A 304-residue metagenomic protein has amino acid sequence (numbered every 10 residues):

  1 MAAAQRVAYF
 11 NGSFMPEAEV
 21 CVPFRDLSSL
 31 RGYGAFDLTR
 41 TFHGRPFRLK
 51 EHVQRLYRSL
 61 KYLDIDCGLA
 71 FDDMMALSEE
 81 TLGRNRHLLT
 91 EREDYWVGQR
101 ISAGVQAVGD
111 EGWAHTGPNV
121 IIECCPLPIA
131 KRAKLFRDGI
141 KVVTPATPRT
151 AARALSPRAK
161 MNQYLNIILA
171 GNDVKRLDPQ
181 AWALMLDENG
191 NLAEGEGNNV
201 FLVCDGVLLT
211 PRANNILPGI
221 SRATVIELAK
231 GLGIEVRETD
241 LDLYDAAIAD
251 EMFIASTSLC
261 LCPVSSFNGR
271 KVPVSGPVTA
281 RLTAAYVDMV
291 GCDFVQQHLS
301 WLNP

Functional and structural regions predicted by a protein language model:
M1-L184, E188-N191, L217, E227-P304: Conserved alpha/beta cores of soluble small-molecule-handling proteins
A183-L184, N191-A213, P218: Glycine- and Gly-Pro-enriched alpha-helical subdomains that act as flexible, kink-prone "lid/hinge" or packing modules
S221-R222: Secondary-structure junction motif
